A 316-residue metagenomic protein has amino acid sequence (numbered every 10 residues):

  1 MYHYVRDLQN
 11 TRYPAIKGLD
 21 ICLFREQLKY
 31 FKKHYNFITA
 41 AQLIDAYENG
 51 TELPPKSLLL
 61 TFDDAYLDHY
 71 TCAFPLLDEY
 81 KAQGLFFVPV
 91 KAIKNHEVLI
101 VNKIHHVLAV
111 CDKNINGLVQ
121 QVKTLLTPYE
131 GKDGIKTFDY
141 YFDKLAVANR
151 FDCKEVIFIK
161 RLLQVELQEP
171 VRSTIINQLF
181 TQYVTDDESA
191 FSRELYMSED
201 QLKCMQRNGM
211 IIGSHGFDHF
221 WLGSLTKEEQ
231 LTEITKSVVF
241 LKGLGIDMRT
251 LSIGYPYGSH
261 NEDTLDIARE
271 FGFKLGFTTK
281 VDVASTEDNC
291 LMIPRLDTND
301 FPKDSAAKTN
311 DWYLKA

Functional and structural regions predicted by a protein language model:
M1-T61, D68-Y70, H96-K113, Y129 (+2 more regions): C-terminal active-site subregion of NodB/CE4 polysaccharide deacetylases
Y2-V5, I211-F220: Histidine-centered catalytic micro-motifs
K32, P75-K81, Y196-S214, R269: Acidic (Asp/Glu)-rich catalytic clusters
L53, P75-F87, C153, I157-D187 (+2 more regions): CE4/NodB-like, metal-dependent polysaccharide N-deacetylase domain that modifies extracellular/periplasmic N-acetylated
T61-F62, G213: Generic enzyme active-site microenvironment
Y66-L67, D218: Short, glycine/acidic-enriched loop or turn micro-motifs at the edges of active sites
L67, T71-I104: Long, hydrophobic, well-ordered secondary-structure blocks that form the structural core and pocket-lining surfaces
E97-N208: Extended, charge-rich helix/loop segments that form flexible, surface "patches" used to engage negatively charged
